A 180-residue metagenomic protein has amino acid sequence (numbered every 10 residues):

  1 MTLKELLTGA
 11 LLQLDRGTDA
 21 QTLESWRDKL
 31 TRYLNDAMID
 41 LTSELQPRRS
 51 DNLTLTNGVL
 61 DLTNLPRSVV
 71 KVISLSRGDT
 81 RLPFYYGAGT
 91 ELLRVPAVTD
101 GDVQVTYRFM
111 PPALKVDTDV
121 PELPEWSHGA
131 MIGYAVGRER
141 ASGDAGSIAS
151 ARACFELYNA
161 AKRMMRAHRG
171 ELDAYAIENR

Functional and structural regions predicted by a protein language model:
M1-R180: Glycine-enriched, solvent-exposed interface loops adjoining structured elements
